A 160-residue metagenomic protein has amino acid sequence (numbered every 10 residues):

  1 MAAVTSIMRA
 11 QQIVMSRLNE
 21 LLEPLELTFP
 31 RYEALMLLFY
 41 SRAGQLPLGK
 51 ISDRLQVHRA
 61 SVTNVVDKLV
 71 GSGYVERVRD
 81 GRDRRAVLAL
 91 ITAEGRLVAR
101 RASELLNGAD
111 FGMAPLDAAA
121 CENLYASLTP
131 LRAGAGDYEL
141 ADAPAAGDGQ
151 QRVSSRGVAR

Functional and structural regions predicted by a protein language model:
M1-A3, M8: A positional/architectural concept
M8, Q12, S16-H58: N-terminal helix-turn-helix DNA-binding core of bacterial DNA-binding proteins
V14, L55, V98-A114, L131-E139: Alpha-helical linker/hinge and terminal dimerization helices associated with HTH transcriptional regulators
L48, V66-D67: Short, hydrophobic-biased segments on the C-terminal half of alpha helices that form "recognition helices"
D67-A126: Charged, amphipathic alpha-helical coiled-coil/dimerization segments
A119-R160: C-terminal regulatory/oligomerization modules of transcriptional regulators
